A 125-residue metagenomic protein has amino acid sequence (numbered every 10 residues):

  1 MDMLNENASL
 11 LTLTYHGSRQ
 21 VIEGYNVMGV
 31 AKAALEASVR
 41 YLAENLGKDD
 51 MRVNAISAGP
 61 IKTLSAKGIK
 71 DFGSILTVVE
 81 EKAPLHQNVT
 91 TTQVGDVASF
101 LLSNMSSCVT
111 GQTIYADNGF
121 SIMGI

Functional and structural regions predicted by a protein language model:
M1, V39-R40, G95-A98, L102: Short-chain dehydrogenase/reductase
E6-A34, V39-K48, P60-I61: Catalytic loop of short-chain dehydrogenase/reductase
Y15-R19, L85, G119: Active-site pre-Tyr helix/loop in NAD(P)-dependent dehydrogenases
G47, R52, V109-G111: Short, small/polar-rich loop/turn modules that mediate ligand/substrate recognition or access, typified
K48, A58-A83, M123-I125: A glycine/serine/threonine-rich, flexible loop-to-helix segment that serves as the NAD(P) cofactor-binding "lid"
R52-K62, L102, Y115-D117: Conserved SDR Rossmann-fold cofactor-binding beta-strand/turn motif
A83-V94, M105: A conserved structural motif in NAD(P)-dependent oxidoreductases
S99, T110-I125: Short C-terminal tail/terminal secondary-structure segment of NAD(P)H-dependent dehydrogenase/reductase domains
